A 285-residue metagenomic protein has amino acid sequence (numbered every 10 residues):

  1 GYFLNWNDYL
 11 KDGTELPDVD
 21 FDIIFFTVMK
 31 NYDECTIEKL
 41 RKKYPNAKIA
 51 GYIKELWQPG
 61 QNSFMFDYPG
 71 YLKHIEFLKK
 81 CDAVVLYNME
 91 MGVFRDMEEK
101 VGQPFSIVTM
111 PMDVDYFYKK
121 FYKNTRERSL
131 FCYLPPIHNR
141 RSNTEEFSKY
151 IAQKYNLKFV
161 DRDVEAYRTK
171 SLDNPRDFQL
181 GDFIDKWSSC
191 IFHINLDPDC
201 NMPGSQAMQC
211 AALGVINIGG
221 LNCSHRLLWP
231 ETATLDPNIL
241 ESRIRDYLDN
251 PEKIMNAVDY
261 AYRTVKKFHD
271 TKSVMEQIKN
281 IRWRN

Functional and structural regions predicted by a protein language model:
Y2-D96: Extended catalytic core of nucleotide-activated donor transferases of GT-like folds
D82-Y118: Donor nucleotide-sugar binding/catalytic pocket of nucleotide-sugar-dependent glycosyltransferases
M112-G181: Conserved catalytic-core segment of nucleotide-activated headgroup transferases in glycan assembly
I184, S205-A212, R226: Short alpha-helical segment that forms part of, or immediately flanks, the ligand-binding pocket in carbohydrate-active
D185-M202, V215: Acidic donor-binding loop of glycosyltransferase active sites
V215-R226: Short glycine-rich donor-binding/catalytic loop of glycosyltransferases that coordinates the nucleotide-sugar
R226-R245: Change "using UDP/GDP/dTDP sugars" to "using nucleotide sugars
D249-R284: A charged, aromatic-enriched C-terminal amphipathic alpha-helix characteristic of glycosyltransferases across folds
